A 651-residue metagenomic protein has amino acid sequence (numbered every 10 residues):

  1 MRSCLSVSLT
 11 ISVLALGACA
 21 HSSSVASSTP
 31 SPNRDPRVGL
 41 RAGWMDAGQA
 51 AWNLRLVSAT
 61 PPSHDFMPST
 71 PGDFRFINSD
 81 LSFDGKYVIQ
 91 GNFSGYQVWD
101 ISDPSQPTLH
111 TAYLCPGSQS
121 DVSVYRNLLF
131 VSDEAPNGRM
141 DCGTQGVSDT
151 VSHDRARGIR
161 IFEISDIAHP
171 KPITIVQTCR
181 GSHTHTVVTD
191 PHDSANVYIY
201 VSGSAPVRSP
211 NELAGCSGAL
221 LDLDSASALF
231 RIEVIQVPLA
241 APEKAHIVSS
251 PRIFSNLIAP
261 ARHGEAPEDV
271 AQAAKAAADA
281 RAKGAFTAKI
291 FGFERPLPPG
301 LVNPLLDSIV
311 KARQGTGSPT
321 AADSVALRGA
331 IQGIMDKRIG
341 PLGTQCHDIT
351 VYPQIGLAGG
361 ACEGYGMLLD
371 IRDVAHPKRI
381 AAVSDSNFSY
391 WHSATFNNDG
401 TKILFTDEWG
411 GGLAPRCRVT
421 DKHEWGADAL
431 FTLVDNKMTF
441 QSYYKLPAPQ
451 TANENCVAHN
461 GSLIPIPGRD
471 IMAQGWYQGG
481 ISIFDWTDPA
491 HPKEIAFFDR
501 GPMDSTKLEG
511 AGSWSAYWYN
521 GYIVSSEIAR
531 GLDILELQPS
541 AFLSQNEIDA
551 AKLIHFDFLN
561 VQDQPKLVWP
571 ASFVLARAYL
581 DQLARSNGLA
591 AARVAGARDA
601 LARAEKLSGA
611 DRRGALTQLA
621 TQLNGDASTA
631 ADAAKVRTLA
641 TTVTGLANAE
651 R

Functional and structural regions predicted by a protein language model:
M1-C4: Positively charged n-region of N-terminal signal peptides that target proteins for export
S6-G17: Bacterial N-terminal signal peptides
C19-L583, G596: Feature marking well-ordered beta-strand scaffolds used for ligand recognition
N546-R651: Soluble extracellular-acting proteins and domains
